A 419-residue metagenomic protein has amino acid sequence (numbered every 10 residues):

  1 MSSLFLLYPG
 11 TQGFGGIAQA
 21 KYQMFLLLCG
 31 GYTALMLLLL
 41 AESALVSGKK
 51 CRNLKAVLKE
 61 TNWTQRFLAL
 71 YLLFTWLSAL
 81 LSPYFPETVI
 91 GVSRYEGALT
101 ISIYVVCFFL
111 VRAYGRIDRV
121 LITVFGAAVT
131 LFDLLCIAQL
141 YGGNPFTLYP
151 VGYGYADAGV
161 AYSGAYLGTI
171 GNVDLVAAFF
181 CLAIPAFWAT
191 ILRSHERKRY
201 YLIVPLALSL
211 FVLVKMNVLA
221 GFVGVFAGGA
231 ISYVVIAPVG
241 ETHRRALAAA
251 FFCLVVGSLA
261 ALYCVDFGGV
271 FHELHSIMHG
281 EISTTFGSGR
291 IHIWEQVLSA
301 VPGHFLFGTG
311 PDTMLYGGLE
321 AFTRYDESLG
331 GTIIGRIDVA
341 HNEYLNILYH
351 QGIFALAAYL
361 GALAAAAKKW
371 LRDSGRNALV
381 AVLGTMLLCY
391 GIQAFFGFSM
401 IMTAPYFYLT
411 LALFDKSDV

Functional and structural regions predicted by a protein language model:
M1-G13, Y32-S102, A261-L262: N-terminal hydrophobic segments of proteins, predominantly signal-anchor/transmembrane helices of inner/organellar
L4, C29-L40, L72, W76-L80 (+8 more regions): Alpha-helical transmembrane segments of multi-pass inner-membrane proteins
T11-A20, L81-V92, T147-A165, D338: Membrane-interface interhelical loops and short amphipathic "cap" helices that link adjacent transmembrane segments
Q12-L26, P83-A113, L262-F286: Alpha-helical transmembrane segments and their immediate interhelical/interface regions in integral membrane proteins
G15-Q19, V89-S93, I170-D174, M216-G224 (+2 more regions): Membrane-interface catalytic loops of GT-C/OST-like multi-pass glycosylation enzymes that act
Q139-G143, F211-F222, G229-G303, P311 (+2 more regions): A membrane-periplasm/extracellular boundary helix in multi-pass inner-membrane enzymes that assemble envelope glycans
P145-L167, H272-G287, P311-Y349: Interfacial juxtamembrane loops and adjacent helix segments that form the catalytic/substrate-binding surfaces
N172, L298, H304, S328-K368: A conserved mid-to-late transmembrane alpha helix and its immediate loop/hinge that forms the functional core
